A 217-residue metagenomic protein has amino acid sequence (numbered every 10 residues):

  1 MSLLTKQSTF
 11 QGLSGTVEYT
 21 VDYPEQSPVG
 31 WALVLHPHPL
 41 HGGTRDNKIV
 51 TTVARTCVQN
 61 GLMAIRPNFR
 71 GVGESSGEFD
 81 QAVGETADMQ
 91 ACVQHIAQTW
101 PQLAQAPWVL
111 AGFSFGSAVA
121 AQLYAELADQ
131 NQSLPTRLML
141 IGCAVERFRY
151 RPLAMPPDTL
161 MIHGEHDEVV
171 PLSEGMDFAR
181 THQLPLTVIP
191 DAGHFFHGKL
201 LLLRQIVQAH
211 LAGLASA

Functional and structural regions predicted by a protein language model:
F10, T16-L103: Serine-hydrolase catalytic machinery in alpha/beta-hydrolase-like enzymes
P37-H38, M139-F148: Active-site nucleophile loop of the alpha/beta-hydrolase fold
G77, A192-R204: Catalytic histidine-centered segment of alpha/beta-hydrolase-like enzymes
G112-A120: Gly/Ala-rich beta-loop-alpha elbow adjacent to hydrolase catalytic centers
M155, L160-H163, D167: Short beta-strand/loop motif that positions the catalytic acidic residue of the alpha/beta-hydrolase fold
E165-V170, H194: Acidic catalytic loop of the alpha/beta-hydrolase fold
P171-A179: Short alpha-helix in the alpha/beta-hydrolase fold that links the catalytic acid
